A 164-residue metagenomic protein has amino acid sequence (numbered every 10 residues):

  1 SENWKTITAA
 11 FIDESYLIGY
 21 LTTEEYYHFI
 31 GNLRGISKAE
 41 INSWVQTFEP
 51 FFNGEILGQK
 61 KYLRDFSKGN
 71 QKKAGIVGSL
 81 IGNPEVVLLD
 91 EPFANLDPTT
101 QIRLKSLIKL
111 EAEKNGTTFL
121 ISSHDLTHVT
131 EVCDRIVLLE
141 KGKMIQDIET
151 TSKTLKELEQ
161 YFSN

Functional and structural regions predicted by a protein language model:
L21-L33: Q-loop/switch helix immediately C-terminal to the Walker
Y62-F66: Conserved ABC ATPase signature
G78, G82: Conserved signature/switch motifs of ABC ATPase nucleotide-binding domains
V87-E91: Catalytic Walker B motif of ABC-type/P-loop ATPase nucleotide-binding domains
P98-T100: Helix N-cap at the start of a conserved alpha-helix in ABC-type nucleotide-binding domains
I102-K114: Helical segment within the ABC ATPase nucleotide-binding domain
S122-H124: H-loop/switch region of ABC-family ATPase nucleotide-binding domains
